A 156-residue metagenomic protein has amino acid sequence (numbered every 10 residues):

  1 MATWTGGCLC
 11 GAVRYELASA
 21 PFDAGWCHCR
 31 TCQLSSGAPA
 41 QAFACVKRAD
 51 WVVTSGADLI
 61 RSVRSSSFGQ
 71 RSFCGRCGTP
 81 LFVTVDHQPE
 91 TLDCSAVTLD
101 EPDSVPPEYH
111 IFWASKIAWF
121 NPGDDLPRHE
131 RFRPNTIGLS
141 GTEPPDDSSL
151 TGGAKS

Functional and structural regions predicted by a protein language model:
M1-S156: A short Gly-Trp-Pro
